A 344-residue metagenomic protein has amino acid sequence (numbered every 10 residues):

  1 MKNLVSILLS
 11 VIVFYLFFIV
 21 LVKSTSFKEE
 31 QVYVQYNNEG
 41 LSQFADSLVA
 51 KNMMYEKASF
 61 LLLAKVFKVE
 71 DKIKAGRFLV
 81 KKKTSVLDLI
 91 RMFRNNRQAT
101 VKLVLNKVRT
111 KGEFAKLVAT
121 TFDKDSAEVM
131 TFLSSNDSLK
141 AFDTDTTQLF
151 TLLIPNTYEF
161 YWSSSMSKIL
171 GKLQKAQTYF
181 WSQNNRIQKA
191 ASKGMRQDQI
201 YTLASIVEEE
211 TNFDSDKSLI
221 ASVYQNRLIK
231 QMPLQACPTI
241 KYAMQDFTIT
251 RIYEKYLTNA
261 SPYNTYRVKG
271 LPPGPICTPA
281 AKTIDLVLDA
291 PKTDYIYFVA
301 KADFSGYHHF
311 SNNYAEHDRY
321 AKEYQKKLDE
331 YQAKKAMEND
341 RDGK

Functional and structural regions predicted by a protein language model:
L4-V20: Hydrophobic membrane-insertion alpha-helices, especially the h-region of bacterial N-terminal signal peptides
V5, K107, M130-S134, K217-L228: Short alpha-helical "patches" and their helix-cap loops
Y15-I19, K23-F180: Signal peptide-directed extracytoplasmic domains
D123-K124, L139-K344: Bacterial extracytoplasmic/cell-wall-associated proteins, especially those involved in peptidoglycan
